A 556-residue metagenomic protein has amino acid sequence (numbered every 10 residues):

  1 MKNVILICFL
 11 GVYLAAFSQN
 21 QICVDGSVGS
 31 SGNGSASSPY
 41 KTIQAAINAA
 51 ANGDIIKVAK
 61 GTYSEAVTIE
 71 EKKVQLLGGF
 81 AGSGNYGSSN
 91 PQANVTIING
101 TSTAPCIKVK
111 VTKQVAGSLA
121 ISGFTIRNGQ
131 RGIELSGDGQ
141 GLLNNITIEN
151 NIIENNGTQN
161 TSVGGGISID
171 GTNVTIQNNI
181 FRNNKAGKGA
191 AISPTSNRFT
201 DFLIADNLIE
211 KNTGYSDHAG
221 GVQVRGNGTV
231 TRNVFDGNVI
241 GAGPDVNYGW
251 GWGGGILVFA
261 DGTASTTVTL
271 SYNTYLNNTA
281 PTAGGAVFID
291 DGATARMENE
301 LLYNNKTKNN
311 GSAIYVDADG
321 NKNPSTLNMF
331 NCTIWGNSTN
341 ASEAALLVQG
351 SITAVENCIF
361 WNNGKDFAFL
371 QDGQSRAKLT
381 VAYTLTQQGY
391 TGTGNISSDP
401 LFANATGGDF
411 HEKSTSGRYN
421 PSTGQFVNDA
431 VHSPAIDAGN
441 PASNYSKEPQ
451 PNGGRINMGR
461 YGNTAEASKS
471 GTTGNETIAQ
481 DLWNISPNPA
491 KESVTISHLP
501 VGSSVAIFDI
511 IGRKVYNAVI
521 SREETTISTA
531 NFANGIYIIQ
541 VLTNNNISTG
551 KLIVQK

Functional and structural regions predicted by a protein language model:
M1-C23: Bacterial Sec-dependent N-terminal signal peptides
A16-A45, A49, L401-N404: Right-handed parallel beta-helix/beta-solenoid
E65-Q75, G84-S89, S136-D138, T147 (+7 more regions): Predominantly extracellular beta-rich ligand-binding scaffolds that present long acidic/polar faces for carbohydrate
V74-Q130, G157, G389-Y390, N395-G407: Right-handed parallel beta-helix/beta-spiral solenoid domain characteristic of secreted/periplasmic
Y86-I97, N155-N160, N212-Y215, G237-G254 (+3 more regions): Acidic/polar low-complexity surface segments
T103-N156, Q177, A205, D236: Parallel beta-helix/beta-solenoid
G394-E466: C-terminal accessory segments
I478-K556: C-terminal outer-membrane/trafficking sorting elements
